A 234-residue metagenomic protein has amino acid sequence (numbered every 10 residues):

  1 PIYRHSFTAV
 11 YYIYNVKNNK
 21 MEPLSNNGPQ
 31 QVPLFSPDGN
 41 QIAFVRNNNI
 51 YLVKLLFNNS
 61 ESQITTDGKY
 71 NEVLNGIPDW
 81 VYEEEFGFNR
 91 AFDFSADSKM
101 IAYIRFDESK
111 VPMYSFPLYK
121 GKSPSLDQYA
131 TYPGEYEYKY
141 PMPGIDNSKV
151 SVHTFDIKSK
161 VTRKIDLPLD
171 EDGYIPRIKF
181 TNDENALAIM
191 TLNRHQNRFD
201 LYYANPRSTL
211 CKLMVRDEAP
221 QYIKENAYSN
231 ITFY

Functional and structural regions predicted by a protein language model:
P1-Y234: Beta-propeller folds
